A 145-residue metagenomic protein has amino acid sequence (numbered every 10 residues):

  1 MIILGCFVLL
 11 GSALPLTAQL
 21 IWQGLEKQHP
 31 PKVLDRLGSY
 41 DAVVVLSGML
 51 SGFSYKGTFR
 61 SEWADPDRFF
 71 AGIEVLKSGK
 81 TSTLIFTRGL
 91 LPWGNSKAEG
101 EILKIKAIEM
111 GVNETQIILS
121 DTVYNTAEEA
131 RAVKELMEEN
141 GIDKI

Functional and structural regions predicted by a protein language model:
M1-L4: Cytosolic-side transmembrane helix boundary signature
G11-I145: A structural signal for short, hydrophobic/glycine-enriched beta-strand patches
